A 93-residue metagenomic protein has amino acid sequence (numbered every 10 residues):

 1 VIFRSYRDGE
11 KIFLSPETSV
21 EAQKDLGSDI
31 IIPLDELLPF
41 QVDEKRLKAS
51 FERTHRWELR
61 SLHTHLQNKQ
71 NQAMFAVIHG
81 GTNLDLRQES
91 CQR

Functional and structural regions predicted by a protein language model:
V1-K69: Non-catalytic, usually N-terminal nucleic-acid engagement modules in DNA/RNA processing proteins
E52-H55, S61-R93: Glycine-rich phosphate/ribose-binding loops and adjacent secondary-structure elements that form binding surfaces
